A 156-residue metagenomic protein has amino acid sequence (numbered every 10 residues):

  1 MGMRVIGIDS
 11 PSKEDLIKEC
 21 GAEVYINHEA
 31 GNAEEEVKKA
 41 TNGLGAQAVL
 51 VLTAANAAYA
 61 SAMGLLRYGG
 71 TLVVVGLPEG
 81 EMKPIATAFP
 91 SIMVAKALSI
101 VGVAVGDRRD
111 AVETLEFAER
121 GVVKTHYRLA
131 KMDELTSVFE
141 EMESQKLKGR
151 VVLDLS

Functional and structural regions predicted by a protein language model:
M1-M3, A22, G70, L98 (+1 more regions): Short glycine/serine/threonine/alanine-rich loop segments
M1-S61: Adenosine-nucleotide cofactor-binding segment
I6, T71-V73, V101, H126 (+1 more regions): Structural detector of well-ordered beta-strand residues that form the stable sheet scaffold of enzyme domains
D9, T53, G76, A104 (+1 more regions): Short beta-strand/turn micro-motifs composed of small residues that flank or help shape donor/cofactor-binding pockets
A54, L66-Y68: Short conserved AdoMet
A60, Y68, R108-S156: C-terminal hydrophobic helical "lid"/dimerization subdomain of Rossmann-like NAD(P)H-dependent oxidoreductases
Y68-M82, S99-V101: ADP-ribose/adenylate-binding Rossmann-like module
L77-K96, R108-T114: Rossmann-fold NAD(P)-binding glycine/threonine-rich loop
